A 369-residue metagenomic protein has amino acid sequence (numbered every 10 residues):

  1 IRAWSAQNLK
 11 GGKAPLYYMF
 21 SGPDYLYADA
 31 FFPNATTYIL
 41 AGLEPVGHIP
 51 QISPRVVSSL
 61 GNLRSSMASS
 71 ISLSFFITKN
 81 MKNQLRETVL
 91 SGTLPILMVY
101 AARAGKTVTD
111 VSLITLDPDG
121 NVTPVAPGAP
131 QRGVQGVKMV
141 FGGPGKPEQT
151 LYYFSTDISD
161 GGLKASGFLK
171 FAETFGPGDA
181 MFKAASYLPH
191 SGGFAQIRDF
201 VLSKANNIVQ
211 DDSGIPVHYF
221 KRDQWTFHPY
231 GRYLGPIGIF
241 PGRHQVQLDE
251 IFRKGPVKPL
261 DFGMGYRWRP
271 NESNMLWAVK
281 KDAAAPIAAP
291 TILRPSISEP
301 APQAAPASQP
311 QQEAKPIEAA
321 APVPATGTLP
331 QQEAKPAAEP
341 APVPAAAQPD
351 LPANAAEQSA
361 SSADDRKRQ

Functional and structural regions predicted by a protein language model:
I1-S69, Q149-A360, D364-Q369: Non-globular targeting/processing and membrane-anchoring segments
S69-S91, P95, V99-F194, R198: Mature extracytoplasmic/lumenal regions of exported proteins
